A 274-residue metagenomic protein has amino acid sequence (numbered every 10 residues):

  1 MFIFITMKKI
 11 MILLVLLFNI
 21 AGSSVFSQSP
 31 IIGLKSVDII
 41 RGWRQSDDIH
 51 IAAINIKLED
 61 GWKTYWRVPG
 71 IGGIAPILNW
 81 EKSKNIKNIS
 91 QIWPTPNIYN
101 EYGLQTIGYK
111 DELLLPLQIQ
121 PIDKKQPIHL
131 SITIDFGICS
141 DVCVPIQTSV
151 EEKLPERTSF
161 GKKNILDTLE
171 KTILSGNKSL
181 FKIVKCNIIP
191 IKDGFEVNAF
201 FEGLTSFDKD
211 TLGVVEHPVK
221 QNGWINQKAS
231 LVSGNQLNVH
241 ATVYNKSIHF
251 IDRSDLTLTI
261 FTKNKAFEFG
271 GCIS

Functional and structural regions predicted by a protein language model:
M1-I10: Positively charged n-region of N-terminal signal peptides that target proteins for export
F2, V25-F26: Short, aromatic- and cysteine-enriched interfacial helices/patches that mediate contacts at lipid membranes
I10-A21: Sec-dependent N-terminal signal peptides
F26-S274: Extracellular/lumen-exposed scaffold segments
